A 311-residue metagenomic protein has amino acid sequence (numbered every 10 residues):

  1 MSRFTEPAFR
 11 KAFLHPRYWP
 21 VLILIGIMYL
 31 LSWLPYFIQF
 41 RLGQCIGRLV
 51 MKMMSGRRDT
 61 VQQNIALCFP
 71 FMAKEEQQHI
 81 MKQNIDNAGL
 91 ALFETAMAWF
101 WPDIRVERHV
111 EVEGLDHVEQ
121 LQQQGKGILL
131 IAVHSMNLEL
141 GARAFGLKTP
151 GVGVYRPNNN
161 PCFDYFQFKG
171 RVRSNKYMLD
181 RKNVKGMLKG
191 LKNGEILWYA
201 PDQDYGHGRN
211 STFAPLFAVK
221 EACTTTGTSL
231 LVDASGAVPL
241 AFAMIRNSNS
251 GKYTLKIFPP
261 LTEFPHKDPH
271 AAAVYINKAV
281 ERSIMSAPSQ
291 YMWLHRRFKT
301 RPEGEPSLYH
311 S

Functional and structural regions predicted by a protein language model:
S2-A132, F166-G170, N175: Membrane-anchoring hydrophobic helices of lipid-metabolizing enzymes
F4-T5, K11, E75-I85, Q120-Q123 (+2 more regions): Non-catalytic C-terminal accessory region of glycerolipid acyltransferases and related lyso-lipid remodeling enzymes
R10-L14, P150-R156, I284: An N-terminal domain-start capping segment
G26, T60, D116, L140 (+4 more regions): Short Gly/charged-rich anion-binding patches and loops
Y29, N64, A144, K169 (+2 more regions): Generic structural signal for isolated residues within well-ordered alpha-helices
Q124-K182, N193, H207-T212, K220-E221: Catalytic core of membrane glycerolipid acyltransferases/transacylases, capturing the structured, soluble-facing
